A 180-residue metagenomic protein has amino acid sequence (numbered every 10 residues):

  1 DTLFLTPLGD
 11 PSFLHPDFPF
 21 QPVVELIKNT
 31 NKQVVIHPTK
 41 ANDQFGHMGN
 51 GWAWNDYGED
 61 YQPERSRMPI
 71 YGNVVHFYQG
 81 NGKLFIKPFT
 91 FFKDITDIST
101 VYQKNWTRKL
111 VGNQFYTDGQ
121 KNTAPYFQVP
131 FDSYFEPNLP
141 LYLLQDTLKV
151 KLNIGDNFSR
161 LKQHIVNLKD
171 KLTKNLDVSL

Functional and structural regions predicted by a protein language model:
T2-L180: Conserved serine DD-peptidase/penicillin-binding transpeptidase domain and beta-lactam-recognizing active-site
